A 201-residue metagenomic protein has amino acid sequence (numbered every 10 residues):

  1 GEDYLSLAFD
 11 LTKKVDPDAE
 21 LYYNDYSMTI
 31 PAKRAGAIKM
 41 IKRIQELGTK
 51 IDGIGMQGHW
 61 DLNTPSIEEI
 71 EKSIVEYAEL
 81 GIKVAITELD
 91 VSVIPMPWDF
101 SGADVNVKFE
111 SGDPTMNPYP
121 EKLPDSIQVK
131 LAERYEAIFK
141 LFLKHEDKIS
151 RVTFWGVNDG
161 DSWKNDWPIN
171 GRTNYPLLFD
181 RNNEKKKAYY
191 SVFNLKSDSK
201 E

Functional and structural regions predicted by a protein language model:
G1-A8, Q45: Acidic, His- and aromatic-enriched active-site or binding-groove loops in soluble protein domains that engage sugars
L5-R34, A85-E88, Y135, S150-V157: Aromatic-lined carbohydrate-recognition surfaces of secreted/lumenal glycan-active proteins
A8, M40-I41, Q57, S73 (+1 more regions): Short, hydrophobic/aromatic alpha-helical segments in well-folded domains
L11, E69-A85, S92-K148, T153-E201: Aromatic-rich peripheral "rim/lid" segments of glycoside hydrolase catalytic domains that contact and position glycan
K14-A19, E46-K50, H145-D147: Short helix-capping segments at alpha-helix termini
S27-D52, N158-K164: Substrate-binding cleft/loops of secretory-pathway carbohydrate-active enzymes
S27-G36, H59-E68, V91-P95, G160: Acidic-and-aromatic substrate-binding clefts and catalytic sites of carbohydrate-active enzymes
I51-G58, N63-P65, I94-V105: Accessory recognition modules or surfaces
